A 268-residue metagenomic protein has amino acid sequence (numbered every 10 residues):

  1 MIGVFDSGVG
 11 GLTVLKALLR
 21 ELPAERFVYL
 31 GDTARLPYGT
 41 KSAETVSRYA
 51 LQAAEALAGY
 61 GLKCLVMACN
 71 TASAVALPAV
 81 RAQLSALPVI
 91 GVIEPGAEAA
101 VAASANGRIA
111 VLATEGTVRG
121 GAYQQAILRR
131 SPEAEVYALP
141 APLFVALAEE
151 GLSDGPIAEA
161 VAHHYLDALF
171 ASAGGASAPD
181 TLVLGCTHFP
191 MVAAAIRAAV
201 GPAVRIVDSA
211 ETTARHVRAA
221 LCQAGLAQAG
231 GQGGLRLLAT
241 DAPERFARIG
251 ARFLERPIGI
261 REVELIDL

Functional and structural regions predicted by a protein language model:
M1-L268: Non-catalytic structural scaffold of enzyme domains
